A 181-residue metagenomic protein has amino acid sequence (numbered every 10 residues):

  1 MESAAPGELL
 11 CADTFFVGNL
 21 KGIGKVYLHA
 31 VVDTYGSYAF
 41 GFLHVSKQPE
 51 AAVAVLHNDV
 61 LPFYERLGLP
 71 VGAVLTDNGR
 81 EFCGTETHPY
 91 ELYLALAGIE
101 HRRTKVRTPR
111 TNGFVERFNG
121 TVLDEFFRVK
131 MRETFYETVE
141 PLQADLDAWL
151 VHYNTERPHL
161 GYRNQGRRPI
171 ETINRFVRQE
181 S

Functional and structural regions predicted by a protein language model:
M1-E2, P6-G7, A97-I99, T121-S181: C-terminal domain-tail junction helix/linker
M1-V32, Y38, A54: Mobile-element integrase/transposase regions, centering on the N-terminal DNA-binding/Zn-coordinating module
D13, S37, V74-D77, L94 (+2 more regions): Short, conserved catalytic/metal-binding motifs centered on acidic residues
Y35, V45-P49, G79: A short acidic/small-residue loop/turn micro-motif
Y38-F42, R102-T104, R128: Short small-residue beta-strand/loop micro-motif enriched in glycine and branched aliphatics
F42-L67: Active-site beta-loop-alpha junctions of metal-dependent nucleic acid enzymes, especially the RNase H-like/DDE
E65-T85, K105, R163-G166: Acidic/histidine-rich, metal-coordinating catalytic segments
T76-N78, T87-L94, H101-E125, T138-P141 (+1 more regions): RNase H-like two-metal-ion nuclease catalytic core shared by retroviral integrases and related mobile-element nucleases
